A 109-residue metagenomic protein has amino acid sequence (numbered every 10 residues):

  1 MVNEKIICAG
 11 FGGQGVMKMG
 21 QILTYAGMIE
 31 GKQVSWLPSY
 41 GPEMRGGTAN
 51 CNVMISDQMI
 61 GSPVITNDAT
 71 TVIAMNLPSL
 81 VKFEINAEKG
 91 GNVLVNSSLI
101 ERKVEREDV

Functional and structural regions predicted by a protein language model:
M1-V109: Active-site cofactor/cluster-binding pocket
